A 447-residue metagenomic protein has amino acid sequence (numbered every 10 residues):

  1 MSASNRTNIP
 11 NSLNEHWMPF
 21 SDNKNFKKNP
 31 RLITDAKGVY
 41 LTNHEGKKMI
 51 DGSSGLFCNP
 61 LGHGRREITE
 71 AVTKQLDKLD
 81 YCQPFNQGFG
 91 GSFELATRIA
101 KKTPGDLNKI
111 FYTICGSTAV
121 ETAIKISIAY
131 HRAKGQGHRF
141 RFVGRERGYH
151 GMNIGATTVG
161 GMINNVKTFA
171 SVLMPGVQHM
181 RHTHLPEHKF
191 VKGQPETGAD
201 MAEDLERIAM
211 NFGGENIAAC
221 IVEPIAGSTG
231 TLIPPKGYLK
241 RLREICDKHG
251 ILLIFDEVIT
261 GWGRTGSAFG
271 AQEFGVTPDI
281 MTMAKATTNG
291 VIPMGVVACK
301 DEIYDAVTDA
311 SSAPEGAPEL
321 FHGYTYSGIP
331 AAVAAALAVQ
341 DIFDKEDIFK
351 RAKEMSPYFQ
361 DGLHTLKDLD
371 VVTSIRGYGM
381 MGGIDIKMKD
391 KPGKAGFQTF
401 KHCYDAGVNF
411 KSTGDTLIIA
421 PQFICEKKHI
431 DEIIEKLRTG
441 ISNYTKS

Functional and structural regions predicted by a protein language model:
S2-S447: Conserved N-terminal phosphate-binding loop of PLP-dependent enzymes in the Aspartate aminotransferase
